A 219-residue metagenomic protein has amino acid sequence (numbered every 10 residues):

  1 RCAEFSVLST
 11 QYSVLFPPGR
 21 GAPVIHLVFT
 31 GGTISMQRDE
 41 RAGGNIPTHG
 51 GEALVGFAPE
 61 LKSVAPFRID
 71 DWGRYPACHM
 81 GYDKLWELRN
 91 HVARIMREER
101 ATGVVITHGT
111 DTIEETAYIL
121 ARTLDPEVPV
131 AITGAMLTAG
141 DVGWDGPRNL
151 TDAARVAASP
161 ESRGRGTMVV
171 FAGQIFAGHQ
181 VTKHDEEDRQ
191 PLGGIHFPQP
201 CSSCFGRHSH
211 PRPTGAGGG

Functional and structural regions predicted by a protein language model:
C2-L15: Arg/Gly-rich low-complexity intrinsically disordered repeat tracts
F16-I95: ATP/NTP phosphate-donor binding region
G21-A22, L27-S35, G50, F57-L61 (+1 more regions): Accessory alpha-helical/coil subdomains and C-terminal extensions that flank or cap enzyme catalytic cores
T30-T33, D39, G109-D111, A135-T138: Short, ordered loop/turn segments at secondary-structure junctions
G31-G32, V105, A153, G173: Buried hydrophobic positions in well-ordered alpha/beta secondary-structure cores of metabolic enzymes
M36-Q37, T112-A117, G146-L150: Short glycine/serine/threonine-rich phosphate/pyrophosphate-binding segments that cradle anionic phosphate groups
I106-V128: Short Gly/Thr/Asp-enriched flexible loops that form oxyanion-binding sites at enzyme active sites
T133-F205: Internal gly/pro-rich beta-alpha loop/helix module that stabilizes soluble enzyme cofactors or their anionic handles
